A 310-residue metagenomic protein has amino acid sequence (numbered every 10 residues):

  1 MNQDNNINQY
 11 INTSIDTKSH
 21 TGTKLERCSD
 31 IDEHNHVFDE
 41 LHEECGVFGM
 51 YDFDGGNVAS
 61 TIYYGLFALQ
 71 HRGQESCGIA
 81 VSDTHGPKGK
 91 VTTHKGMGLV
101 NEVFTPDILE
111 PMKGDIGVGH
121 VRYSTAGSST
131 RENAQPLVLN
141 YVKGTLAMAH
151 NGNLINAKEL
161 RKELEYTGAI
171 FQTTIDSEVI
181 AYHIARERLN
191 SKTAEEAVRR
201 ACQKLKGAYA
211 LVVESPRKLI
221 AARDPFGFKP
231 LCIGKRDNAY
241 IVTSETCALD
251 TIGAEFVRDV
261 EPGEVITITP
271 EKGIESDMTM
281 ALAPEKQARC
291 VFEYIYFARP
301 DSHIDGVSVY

Functional and structural regions predicted by a protein language model:
N2-Y310: Conserved short alpha-helical segments that host acidic/polar catalytic motifs at enzyme active sites
